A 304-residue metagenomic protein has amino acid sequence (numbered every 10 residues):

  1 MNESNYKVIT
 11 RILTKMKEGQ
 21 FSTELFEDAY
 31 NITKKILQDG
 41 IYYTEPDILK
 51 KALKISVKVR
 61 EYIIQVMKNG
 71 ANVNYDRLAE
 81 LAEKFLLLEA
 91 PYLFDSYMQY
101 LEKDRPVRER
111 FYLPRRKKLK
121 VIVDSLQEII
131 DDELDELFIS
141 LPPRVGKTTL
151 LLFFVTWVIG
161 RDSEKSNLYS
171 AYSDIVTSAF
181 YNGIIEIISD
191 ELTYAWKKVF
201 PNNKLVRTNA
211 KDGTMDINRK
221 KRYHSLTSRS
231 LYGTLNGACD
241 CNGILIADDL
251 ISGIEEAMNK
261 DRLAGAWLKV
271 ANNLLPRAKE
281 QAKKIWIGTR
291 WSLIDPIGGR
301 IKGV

Functional and structural regions predicted by a protein language model:
M1-L134: N-terminal accessory segments
I139, Y169: Hydrophobic anchor at the beta1->P-loop junction of P-loop NTPases
P142-P143: P-loop (Walker A) phosphate-binding loop of NTP-binding proteins
G146-K147: Conserved glycine(s) of the Walker
L150-F154: Hydrophobic positions on the alpha1 helix immediately C-terminal to the Walker A/P-loop
S170-Y232: Conserved nucleotide-state-sensing and coupling region of NTP-binding domains
N209-N273: Conserved RecA-like ASCE ATPase "motif II neighborhood" in helicase/translocase motors
E255-V304: Non-catalytic, compositionally simple segments
